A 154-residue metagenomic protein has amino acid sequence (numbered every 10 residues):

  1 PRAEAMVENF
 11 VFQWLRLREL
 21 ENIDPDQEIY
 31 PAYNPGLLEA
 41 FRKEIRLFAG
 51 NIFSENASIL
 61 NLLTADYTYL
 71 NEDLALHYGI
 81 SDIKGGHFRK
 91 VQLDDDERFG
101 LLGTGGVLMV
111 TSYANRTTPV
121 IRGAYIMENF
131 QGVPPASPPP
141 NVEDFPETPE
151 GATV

Functional and structural regions predicted by a protein language model:
P1-V154: Active-site substrate-binding loop specific to GH73 endo-beta-N-acetylglucosaminidase modules in bacterial autolysins
